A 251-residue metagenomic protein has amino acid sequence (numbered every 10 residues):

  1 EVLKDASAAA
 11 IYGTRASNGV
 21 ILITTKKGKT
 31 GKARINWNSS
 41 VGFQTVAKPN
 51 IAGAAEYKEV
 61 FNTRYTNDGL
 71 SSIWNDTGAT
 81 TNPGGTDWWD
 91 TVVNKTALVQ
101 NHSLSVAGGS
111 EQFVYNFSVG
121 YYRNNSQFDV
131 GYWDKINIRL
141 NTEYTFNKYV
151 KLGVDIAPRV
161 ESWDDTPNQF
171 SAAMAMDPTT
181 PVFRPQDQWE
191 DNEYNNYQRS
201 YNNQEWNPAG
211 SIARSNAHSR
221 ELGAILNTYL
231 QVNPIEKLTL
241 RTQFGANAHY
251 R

Functional and structural regions predicted by a protein language model:
E1-N36, V99-N101, V114, G120-Y122: A beta-strand signature from Gram-negative outer-membrane beta-barrel systems, especially the internal plug domain
I11, R64, S105: Short, surface-exposed charged micro-motifs
R15-S17, Y132, F146, P234: Short loop/turn positions at the edges of beta-strands in beta-sheet-rich folds
V20-L22, N101-S103, N137-L140, A157 (+2 more regions): Membrane-embedded beta-strand positions in outer-membrane beta-barrel channels/transporters
K29-T86, S126-G131, N137-I225, R241-R251: Surface-exposed loop/interface segments of Gram-negative outer-membrane beta-barrel transport/assembly proteins
T45, V92-V93: C-terminal beta-signal and adjacent terminal beta-strands/loops of Gram-negative outer-membrane beta-barrel proteins
K95-F113, G120-Y122, P208-R251: Outer-membrane beta-barrel transmembrane strands
